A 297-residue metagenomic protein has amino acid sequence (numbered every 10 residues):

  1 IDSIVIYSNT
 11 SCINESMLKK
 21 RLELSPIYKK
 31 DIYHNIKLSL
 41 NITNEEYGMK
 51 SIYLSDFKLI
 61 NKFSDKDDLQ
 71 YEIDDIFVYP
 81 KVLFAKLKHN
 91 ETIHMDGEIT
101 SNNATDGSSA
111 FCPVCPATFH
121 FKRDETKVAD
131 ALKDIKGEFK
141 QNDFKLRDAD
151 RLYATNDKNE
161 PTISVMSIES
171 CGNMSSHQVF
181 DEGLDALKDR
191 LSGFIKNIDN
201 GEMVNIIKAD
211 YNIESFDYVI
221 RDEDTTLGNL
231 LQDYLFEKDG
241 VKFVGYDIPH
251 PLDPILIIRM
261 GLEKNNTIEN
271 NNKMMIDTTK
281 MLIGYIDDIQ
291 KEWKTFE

Functional and structural regions predicted by a protein language model:
I1-E297: Protein-protein interaction/assembly regions in multi-subunit complexes
